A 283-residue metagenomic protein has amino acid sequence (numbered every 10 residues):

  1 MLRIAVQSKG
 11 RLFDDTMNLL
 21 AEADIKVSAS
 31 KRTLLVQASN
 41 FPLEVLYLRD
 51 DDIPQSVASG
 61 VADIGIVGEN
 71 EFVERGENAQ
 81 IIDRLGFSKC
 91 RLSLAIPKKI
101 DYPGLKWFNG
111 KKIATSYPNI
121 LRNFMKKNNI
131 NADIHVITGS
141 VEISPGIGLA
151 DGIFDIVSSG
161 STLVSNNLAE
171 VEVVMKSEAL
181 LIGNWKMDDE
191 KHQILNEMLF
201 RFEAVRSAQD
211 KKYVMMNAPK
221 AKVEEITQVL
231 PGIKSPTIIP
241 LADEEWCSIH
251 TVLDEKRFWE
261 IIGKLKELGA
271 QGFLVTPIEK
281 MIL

Functional and structural regions predicted by a protein language model:
M1-L43, E69-Q80, L85-R91, K98-L283: Small-molecule-sensing regulatory modules
Q37-Q55: Active-site-flanking structural segment that lines cofactor/substrate pockets
D51-N78: Pocket-flanking alpha-helical
